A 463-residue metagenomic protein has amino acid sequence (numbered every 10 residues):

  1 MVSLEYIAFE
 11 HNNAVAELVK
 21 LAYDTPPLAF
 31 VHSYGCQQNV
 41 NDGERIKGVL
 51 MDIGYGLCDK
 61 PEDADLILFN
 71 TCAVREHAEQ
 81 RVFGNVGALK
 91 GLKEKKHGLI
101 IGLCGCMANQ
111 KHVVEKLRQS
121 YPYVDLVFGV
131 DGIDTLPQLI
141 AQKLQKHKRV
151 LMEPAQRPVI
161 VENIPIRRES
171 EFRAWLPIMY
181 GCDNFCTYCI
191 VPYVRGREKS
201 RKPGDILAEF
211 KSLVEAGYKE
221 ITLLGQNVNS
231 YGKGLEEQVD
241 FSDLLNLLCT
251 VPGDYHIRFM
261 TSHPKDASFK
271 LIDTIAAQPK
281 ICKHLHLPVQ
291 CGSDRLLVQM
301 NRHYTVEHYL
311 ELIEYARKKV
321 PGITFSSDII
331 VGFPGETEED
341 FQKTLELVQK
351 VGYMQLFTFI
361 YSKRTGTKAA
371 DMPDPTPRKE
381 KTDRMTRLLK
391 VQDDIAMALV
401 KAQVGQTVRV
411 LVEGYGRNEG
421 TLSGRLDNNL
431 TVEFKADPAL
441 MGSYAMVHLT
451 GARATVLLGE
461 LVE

Functional and structural regions predicted by a protein language model:
M1-V2, D371-E463: Terminal RNA-binding accessory module
M1-Y231, K270, L285, E307-K318 (+4 more regions): Proteins enriched for Cys/Gly/acidic motifs involved in redox and nucleic-acid/cofactor modification
L68, C106, L136, L223 (+7 more regions): Residue-level signal for inorganic ion chemistry
A73-V74, R195-G196, L235-Q238, V298-Y304 (+1 more regions): Short glycine-enriched, charge-decorated loop/helix-capping segments at active-site entrances that position
G98-L103, Q110-H112, E215-E338, Q349: Conserved SAM/AdoMet-binding glycine-rich loop
Q119-Y121, K143-K146, V239-F241, I275-A276 (+2 more regions): Short, hinge-like loop/turn segments at secondary-structure boundaries
E169-F172, C182-N184, I281, C291 (+5 more regions): Short flexible coil/turn linkers enriched for glycine and charged/polar residues that connect secondary-structure
T358-D374: Aromatic/acidic polysaccharide-binding cleft in carbohydrate-active enzymes
